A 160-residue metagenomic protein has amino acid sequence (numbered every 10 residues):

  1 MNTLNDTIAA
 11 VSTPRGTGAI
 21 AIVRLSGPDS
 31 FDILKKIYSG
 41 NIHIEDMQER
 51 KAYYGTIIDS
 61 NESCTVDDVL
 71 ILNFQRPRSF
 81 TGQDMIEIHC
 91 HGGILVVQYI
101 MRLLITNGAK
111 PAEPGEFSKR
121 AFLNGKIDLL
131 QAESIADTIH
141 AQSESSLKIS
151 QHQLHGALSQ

Functional and structural regions predicted by a protein language model:
M1-K148, H152-G156: A glycine-rich (often HGG/GG-containing) alpha/beta subdomain
S159-Q160: Hydrophobic alpha-helical segments characteristic of transmembrane helices in integral membrane transporters
